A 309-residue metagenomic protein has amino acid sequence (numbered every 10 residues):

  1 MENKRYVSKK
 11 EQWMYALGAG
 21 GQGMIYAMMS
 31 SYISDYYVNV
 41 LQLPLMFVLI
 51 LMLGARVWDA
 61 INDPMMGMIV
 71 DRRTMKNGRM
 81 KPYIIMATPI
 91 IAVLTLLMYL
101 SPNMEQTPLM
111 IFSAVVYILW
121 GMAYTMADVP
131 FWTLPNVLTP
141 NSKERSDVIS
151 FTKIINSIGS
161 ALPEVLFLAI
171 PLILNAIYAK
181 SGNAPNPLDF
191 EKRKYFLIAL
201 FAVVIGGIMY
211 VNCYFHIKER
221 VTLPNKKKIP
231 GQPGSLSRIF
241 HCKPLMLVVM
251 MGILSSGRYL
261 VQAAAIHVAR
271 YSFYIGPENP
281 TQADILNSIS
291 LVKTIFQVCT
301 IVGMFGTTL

Functional and structural regions predicted by a protein language model:
E2-L309: Membrane-embedded alpha-helical bundles of multi-pass transporters/translocases, especially carrier/permease families
